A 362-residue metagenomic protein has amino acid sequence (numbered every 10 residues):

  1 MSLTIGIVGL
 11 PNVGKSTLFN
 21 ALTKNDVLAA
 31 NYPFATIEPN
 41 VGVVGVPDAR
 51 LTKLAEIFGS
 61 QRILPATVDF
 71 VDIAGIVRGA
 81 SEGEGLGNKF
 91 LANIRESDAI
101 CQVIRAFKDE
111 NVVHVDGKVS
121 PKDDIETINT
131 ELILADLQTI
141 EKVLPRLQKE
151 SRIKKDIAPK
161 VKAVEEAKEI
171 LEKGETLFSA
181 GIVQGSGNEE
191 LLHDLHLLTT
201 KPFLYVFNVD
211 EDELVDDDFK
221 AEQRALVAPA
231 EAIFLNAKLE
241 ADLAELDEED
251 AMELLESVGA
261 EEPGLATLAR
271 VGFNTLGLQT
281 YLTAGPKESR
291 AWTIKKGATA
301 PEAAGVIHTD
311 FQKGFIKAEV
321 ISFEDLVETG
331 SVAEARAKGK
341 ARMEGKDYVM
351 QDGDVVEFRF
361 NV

Functional and structural regions predicted by a protein language model:
M1-D109, K122: Conserved G1/Walker A P-loop phosphate-binding module
S2-V8, V13, F19, R146-V349 (+1 more regions): C-terminal-of-GTPase-core extension/linker across diverse P-loop GTPases
G6, F34, P39-G42, A49-L51 (+16 more regions): Short capping/connector residues at structural and topological boundaries
L22-Y32, P39-V41, V46-A49, K53 (+15 more regions): Residue-level signal for pocket-adjacent positions within structured domains
K24, E56, A92, E96 (+4 more regions): Short, intrinsically disordered, mixed-charge
F34, D48-L51, L64-F70, E84-S97 (+8 more regions): Amphipathic alpha-helical transducer elements in NTP-driven molecular machines
G42-P47, A74-E84, R95-I157, I170-G185 (+1 more regions): Conserved Switch II/interswitch segment of TRAFAC-class P-loop GTPases
E96, Q351-D352: Short, flexible surface segments
